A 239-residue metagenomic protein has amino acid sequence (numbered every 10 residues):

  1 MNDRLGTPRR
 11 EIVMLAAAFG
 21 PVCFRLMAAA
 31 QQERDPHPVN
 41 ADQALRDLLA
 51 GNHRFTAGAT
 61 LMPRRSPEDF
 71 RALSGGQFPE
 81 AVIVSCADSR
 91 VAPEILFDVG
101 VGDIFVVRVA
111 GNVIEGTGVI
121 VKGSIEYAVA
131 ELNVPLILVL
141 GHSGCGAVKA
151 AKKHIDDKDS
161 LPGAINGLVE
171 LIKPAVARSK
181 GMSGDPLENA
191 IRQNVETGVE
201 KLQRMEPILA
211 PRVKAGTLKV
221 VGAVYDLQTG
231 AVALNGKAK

Functional and structural regions predicted by a protein language model:
N2-G20: N-terminal secretory signal peptides and thylakoid transit peptides that target proteins across membranes
V13-M14, Q32-G76, G111-G123, Y127-P135 (+1 more regions): Divalent-metal-activated hydrolytic enzyme cores
A28-A30: Boundary at the C-terminal end of the N-terminal hydrophobic targeting segment
R54, F78, E94, D98: Thiamine diphosphate
D69-A81, C86-V91: Glycine-rich, flexible N-terminal cofactor/catalytic loop recognition
V84-C86, R108, L138-H142, V221-D226: Short beta-strand segments
A87-N112: Active-site cofactor/substrate anionic-group-binding motifs, chiefly glycine- and Lys/Arg-rich phosphate-binding loops
